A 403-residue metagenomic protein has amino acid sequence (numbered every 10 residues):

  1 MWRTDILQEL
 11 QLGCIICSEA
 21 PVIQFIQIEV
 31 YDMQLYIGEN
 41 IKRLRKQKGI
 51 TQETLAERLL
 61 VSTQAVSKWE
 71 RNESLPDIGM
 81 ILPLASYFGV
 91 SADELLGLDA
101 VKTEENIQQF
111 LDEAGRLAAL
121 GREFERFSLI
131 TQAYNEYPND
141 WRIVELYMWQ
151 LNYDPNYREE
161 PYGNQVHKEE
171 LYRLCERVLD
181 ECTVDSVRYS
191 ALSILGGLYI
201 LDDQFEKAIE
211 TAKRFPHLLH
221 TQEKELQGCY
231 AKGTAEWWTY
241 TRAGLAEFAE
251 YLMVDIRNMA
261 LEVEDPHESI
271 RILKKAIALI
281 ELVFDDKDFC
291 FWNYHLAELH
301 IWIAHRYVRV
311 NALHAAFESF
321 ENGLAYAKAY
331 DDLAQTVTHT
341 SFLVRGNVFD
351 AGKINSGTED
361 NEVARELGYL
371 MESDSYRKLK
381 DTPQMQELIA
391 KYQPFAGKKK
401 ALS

Functional and structural regions predicted by a protein language model:
I6, I15-C17, P21-Q47: A short, Lys/Arg-rich alpha-helix, primarily the initiator
G49-K68: Short alpha-helical DNA-recognition segment
G79-E94: DNA major-groove recognition helix of helix-turn-helix/homeodomain DNA-binding modules
A100-V101, Q132-P138, E176-V184, E210-H220 (+4 more regions): Solenoid-like repeat scaffolds
E104-G115, E136-E159, V184-L201, H217-K232 (+3 more regions): Amphipathic alpha-helical repeat scaffolds of TPR domains
E105, Q150-E181, V344-R345, F349 (+1 more regions): Short coil/linker segments at helix-helix boundaries
G115-G121, Y153-E169, Y199-K207, M259-I272 (+1 more regions): Short coil/turn connectors between adjacent alpha-helices in alpha-solenoid helical repeat scaffolds
Y251-E387, K391-S403: Alpha-helical protein-protein interaction modules
